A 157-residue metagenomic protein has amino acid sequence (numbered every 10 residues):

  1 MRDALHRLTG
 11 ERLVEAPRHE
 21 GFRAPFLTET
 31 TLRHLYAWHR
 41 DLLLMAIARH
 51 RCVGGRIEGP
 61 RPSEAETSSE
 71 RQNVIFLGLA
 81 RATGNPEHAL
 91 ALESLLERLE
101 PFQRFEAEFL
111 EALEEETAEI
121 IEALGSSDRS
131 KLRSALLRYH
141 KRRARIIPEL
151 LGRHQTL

Functional and structural regions predicted by a protein language model:
R2-M45, R49: Short linear motifs at protein or domain termini
T31-L42, S68, A91, F109 (+2 more regions): Amphipathic alpha-helix face/heptad-repeat signature
Y36, L44-G54, E100, E114-G125: Regular secondary-structure segments
W38-R49, N73-E111, I146-P148: Hydrophobic, amphipathic alpha-helical faces that serve as interaction scaffolds
L42-R71: Amphipathic alpha-helical dimerization/coiled-coil segments that flank or bridge DNA-binding/regulatory modules
E58-G59, H88-A91, R129-R133: Solenoid-repeat scaffolds in large eukaryotic assemblies
R104-L157: C-terminal all-alpha effector/ligand-binding and dimerization domain of prokaryotic HTH-type transcriptional repressors
